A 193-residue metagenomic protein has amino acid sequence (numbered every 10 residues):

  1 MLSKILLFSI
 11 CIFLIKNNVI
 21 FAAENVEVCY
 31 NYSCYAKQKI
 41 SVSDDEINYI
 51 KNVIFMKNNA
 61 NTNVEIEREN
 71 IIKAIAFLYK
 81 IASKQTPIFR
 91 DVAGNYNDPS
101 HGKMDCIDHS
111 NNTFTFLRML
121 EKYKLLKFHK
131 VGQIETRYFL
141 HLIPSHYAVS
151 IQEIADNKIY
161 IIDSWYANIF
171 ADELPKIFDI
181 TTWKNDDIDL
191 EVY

Functional and structural regions predicted by a protein language model:
I5-L14: Sec-dependent N-terminal signal peptides
K16-A22: Sec/Tat signal peptide C-region and signal peptidase I cleavage site
A22-K39: Short N-terminal segments immediately surrounding and downstream of signal-peptide cleavage
V42, N63-N70, D98-H109, H141: Extracytoplasmic/periplasmic, Sec-exported soluble proteins
E46-N95: Secondary-structure boundary elements
A74-H129: Mid-length scaffold segments of soluble, non-membrane domains
R118-T181: Hydrophobic/aromatic-rich core segments of domains that either
K184-Y193: Low-complexity, Gly/Ser/Thr/Pro-rich intrinsically disordered linker/tail segments
